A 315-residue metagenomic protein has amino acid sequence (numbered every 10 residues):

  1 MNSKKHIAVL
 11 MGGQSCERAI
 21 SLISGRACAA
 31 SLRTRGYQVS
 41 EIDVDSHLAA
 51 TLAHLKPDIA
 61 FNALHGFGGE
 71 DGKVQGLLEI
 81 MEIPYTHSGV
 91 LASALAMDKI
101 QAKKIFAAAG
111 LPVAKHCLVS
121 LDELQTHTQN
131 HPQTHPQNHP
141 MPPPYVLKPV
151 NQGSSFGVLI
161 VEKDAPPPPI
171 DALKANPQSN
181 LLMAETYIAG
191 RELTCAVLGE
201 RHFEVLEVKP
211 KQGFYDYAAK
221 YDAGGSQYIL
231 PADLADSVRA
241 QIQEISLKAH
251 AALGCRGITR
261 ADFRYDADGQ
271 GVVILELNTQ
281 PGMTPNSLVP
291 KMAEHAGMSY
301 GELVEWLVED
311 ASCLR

Functional and structural regions predicted by a protein language model:
M1-M11, L52, L95-R191: Active-site nucleotide/adenylate-binding loops and adjacent lid/helix of ATP-dependent enzymes
M1-Q101, A108, S120-Q125, D310-R315: ATP-binding N-terminal substructure of ATP-dependent carboxylate-amine bond-forming enzymes
V39, P84-Y85, V113, Y145 (+1 more regions): Hydrophobic beta-strand scaffold residues
V119, V158-D164, V197-G199, D266 (+2 more regions): Short beta-strand-to-turn element immediately C-terminal to the catalytic PLP-Schiff-base lysine in fold type I
D122, A252, R260, Y265-D268 (+1 more regions): Peripheral (often C-terminal) accessory segments that flank ATP-dependent C-N-forming ligase machineries
P166-E244, G271-V273: Phosphate-binding site of ATP-dependent enzymes
T186, H250-M283, A293: Conserved metal-phosphate-binding beta-hairpin within the catalytic cores of diverse ATP-dependent phosphoryl-transfer
G271-R315: C-terminal active-site "lid" helix and adjoining low-complexity regulatory extension at the edge of ATP-using catalytic
